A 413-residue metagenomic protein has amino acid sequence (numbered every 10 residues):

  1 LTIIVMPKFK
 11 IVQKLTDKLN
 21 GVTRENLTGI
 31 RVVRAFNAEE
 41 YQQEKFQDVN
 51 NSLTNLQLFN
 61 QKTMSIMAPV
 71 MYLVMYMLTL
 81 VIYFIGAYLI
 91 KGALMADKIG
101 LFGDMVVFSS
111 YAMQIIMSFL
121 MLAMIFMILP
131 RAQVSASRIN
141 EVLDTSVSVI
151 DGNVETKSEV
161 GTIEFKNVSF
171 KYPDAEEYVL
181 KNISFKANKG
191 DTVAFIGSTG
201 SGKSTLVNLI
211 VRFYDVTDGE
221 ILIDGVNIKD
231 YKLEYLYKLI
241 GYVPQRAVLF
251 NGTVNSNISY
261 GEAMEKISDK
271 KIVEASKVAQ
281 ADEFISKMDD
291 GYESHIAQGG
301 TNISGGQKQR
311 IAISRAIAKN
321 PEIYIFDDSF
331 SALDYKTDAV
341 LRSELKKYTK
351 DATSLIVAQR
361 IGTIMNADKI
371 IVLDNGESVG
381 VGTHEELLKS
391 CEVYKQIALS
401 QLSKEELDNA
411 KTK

Functional and structural regions predicted by a protein language model:
L1-I3, F59-S137, V142-L143: Helix-loop-helix
P7-E25, R31-V81, R131, S148 (+2 more regions): An intracellular "coupling" helix at the cytosolic face of ABC transporter transmembrane type-1 domains
G21, T28, V32-A35, N55 (+9 more regions): Regular, well-ordered alpha-helical segments
V32-A38, T145-S148, I272, V278-I285: Hydrophobic patch in the ABC ATPase nucleotide-binding domain
F46, I139, F165-N167: Conserved catalytic Walker-motif region of ABC-type ATPase nucleotide-binding domains
V147-S158: Pre-NBD coupling/linker segments of ABC/ABC-like ATPases
S158-K413: ABC-type nucleotide-binding domain
